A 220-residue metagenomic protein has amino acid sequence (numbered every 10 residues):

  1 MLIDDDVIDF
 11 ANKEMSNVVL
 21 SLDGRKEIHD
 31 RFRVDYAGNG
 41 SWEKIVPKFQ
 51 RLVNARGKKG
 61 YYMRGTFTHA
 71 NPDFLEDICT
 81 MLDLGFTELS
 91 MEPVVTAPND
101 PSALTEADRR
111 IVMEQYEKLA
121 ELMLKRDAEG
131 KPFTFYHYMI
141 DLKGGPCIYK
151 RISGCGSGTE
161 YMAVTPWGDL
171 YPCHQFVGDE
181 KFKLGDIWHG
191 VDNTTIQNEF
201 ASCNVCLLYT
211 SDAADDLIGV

Functional and structural regions predicted by a protein language model:
M1-V94: Radical SAM/AdoMet-radical enzyme domain recognition
L2-D6, E27-I28, A70-P72, A97-N99 (+3 more regions): Flexible loop/turn segments at secondary-structure boundaries
H29, C155, L184-I187: Short clusters of hydrophobic/aromatic residues that line enzyme substrate/ligand-binding pockets
D100-D179: A C-terminal junction/extension of Radical SAM enzymes
D179-D192: A short, polar/charged loop-to-alpha-helix boundary motif
T195-L208: Immediate flanking context of iron-sulfur cluster ligation sites
Y209-A214: Conserved small/polar residues in nucleotide/adenosyl-binding loops
